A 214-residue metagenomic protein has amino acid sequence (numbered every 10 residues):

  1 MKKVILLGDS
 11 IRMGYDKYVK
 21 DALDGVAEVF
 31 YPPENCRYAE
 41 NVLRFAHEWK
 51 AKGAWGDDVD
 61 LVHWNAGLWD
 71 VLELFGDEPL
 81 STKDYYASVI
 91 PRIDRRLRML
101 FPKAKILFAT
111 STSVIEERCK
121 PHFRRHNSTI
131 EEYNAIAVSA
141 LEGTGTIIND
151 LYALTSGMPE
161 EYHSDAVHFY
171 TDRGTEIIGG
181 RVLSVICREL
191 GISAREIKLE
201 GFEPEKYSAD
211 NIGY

Functional and structural regions predicted by a protein language model:
M1-R92, E203-Y214: Conserved SGNH/GDSL esterase-like catalytic core that processes O-acyl groups on lipids and polysaccharides
K17, D21, A51, R95 (+6 more regions): Short, well-ordered alpha-helices that flank and scaffold nucleotide-derived cofactor binding pockets
A27-V29, I106, I148: Generic structural signal for residues in well-ordered beta-strands
A51-W55, E78, T110-S111, L154-T155 (+1 more regions): A general structural signal for short secondary-structure boundary/capping elements
N65, A109-T110: Alpha/beta-hydrolase-fold catalytic nucleophile elbow
Y86-R96, Y133-A137: A general structural detector for well-ordered alpha-helical segments in enzyme core domains, enriched
F101-K105: A short helix->loop->beta-strand "cap" motif at the edges of active sites that frequently abuts
T112-Y214: Catalytic His-Asp segment of secreted/periplasmic serine-dependent ester chemistry enzymes
